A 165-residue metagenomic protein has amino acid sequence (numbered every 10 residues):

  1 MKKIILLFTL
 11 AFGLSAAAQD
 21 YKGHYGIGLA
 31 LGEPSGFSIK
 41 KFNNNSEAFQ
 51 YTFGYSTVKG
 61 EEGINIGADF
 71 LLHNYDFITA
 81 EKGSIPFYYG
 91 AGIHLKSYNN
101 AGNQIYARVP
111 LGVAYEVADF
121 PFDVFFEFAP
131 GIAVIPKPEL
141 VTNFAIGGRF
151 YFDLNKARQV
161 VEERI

Functional and structural regions predicted by a protein language model:
I4-G13: Sec-dependent N-terminal signal peptides
A18-V58, N65: Short glycine/proline- and aromatic-enriched beta-strand/turn motifs that initiate or cap beta-hairpins
Q19-G23, N45-S46, Y75-P86, A101 (+2 more regions): Short loop/turn motifs that connect adjacent beta-strands in outer-membrane beta-barrel proteins
G23-Y25, L31-S35, E62-I66, I85 (+2 more regions): Residues that define the transmembrane beta-barrel architecture of outer-membrane proteins
L29, E33, F37-K41, A68-N74 (+4 more regions): Residues on the lipid-exposed face of transmembrane beta-strands in outer-membrane beta-barrel proteins
G36, G54-G60, Y75-F77, H94-N100 (+2 more regions): Sequence/structural signature of outer-membrane beta-barrel proteins
I64-N103: Mid-chain, structured segments of secreted extracytoplasmic proteins
G67-F70, L140-I165: Outer-membrane beta-barrel "beta-signal"
